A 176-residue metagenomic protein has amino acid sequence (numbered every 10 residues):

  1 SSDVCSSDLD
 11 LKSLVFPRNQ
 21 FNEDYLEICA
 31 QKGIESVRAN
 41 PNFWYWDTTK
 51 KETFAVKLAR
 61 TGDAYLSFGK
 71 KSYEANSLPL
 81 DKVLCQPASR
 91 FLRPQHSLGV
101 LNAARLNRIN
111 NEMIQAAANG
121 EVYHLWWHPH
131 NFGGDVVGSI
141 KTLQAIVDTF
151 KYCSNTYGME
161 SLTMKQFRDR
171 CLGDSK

Functional and structural regions predicted by a protein language model:
D3-S6: Short, small-residue-biased leader/transition segments that mark boundaries at the very start of proteins
L9, P79-K82, T156-G158: A short helix-to-beta-strand connector/capping loop
L9, Q20-D24, G138, A145: Short, well-structured alpha-helical interface segments that form or flank functional binding sites
K12: Conserved glycine-rich beta-strand-loop-beta hairpin in the small C-terminal domain of fold type I
V15-N119: Active-site-adjacent pocket scaffolds in enzyme catalytic domains
S36-N42, A103-K176: C-terminal domain-boundary segment and adjacent tail
